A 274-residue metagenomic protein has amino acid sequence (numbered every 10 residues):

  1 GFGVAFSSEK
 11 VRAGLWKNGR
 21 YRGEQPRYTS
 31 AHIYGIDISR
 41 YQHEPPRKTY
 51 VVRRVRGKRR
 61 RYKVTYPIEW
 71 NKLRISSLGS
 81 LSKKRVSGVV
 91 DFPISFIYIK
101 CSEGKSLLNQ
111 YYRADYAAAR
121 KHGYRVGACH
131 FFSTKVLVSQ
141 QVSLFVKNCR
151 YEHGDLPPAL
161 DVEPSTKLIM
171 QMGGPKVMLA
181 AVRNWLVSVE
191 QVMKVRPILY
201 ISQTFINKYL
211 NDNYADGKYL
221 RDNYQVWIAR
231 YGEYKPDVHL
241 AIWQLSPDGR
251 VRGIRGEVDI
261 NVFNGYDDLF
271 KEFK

Functional and structural regions predicted by a protein language model:
G1-R27: Glycine/tyrosine- and acidic-biased, solvent-exposed loop/turn segments at the edges of beta-strands
R12, R22, S106, K135 (+3 more regions): Flexible, glycine-rich phosphate/dinucleotide-binding loops and adjacent beta-alpha linkers at cofactor/substrate
G14, R47, L108, K208-L210 (+2 more regions): Generic domain-boundary/flexible-linker signal
N18, V162, Q244-P247: Active-site donor-binding loop signature of nucleotide-sugar glycosyltransferases
E24-K63, I68, K72-I75, G79-S87 (+1 more regions): Functionally critical loop-and-helix segments that line ligand-binding/catalytic clefts of soluble enzyme domains
Y28-V192: Substrate-binding cleft of extracellular glycoside hydrolase catalytic domains
L156-D237: Catalytic domains of cell-wall/extracellular-matrix polysaccharide-remodeling enzymes, centered on de-N-acetylation
